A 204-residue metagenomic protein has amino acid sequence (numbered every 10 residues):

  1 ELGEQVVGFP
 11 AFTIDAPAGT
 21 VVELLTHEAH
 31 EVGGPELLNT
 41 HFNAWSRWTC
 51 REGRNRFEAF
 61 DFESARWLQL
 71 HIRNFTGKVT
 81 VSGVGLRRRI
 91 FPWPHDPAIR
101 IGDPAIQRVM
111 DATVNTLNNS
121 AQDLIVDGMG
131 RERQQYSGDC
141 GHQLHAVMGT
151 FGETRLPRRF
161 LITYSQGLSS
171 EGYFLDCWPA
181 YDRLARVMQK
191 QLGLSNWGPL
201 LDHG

Functional and structural regions predicted by a protein language model:
E1-G130, G138-D139, E153-R158, S170-Q189: Extracellular/oxidizing-compartment recognition motifs
R133, L192: Active-site lumenal/periplasmic loops and adjacent helix-entry segments of GT-C-fold, multi-pass membrane
S137-M148, T154-R158, L194-G204: Well-ordered alpha-helical segments within folded domains of soluble proteins
